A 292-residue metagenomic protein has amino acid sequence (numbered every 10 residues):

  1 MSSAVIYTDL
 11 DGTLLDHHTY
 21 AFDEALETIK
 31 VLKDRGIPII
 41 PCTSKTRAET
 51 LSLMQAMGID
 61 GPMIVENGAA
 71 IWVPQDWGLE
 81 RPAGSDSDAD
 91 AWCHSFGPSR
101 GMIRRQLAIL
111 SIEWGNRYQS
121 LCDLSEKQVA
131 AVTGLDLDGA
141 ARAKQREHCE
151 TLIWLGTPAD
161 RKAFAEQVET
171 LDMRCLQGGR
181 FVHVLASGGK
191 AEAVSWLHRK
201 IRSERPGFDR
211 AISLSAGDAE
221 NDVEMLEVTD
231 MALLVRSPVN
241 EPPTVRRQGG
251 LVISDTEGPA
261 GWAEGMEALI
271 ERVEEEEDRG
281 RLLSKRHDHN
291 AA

Functional and structural regions predicted by a protein language model:
M1, F22, F181-A292: Mg2+-dependent phosphoryl-transfer enzymes with acidic/Ser/Thr/Gly-rich catalytic loops
S2-T19, D222, L226: Asp-based phosphoryl-transfer active-site loop
A4-T8, E24-I37, K200, A211: A short, Lys/Arg-enriched amphipathic alpha-helix followed by its capping loop at the start of a domain
F22-L121, S237: Active-site phosphate-binding/coordination module
E24, E49-S52, Q128, A163 (+2 more regions): Phosphate- and divalent-cation-binding pockets in alpha/beta enzyme and binding domains that engage nucleotide-derived
P38, R174, M231-A232: Residue-level detector of anion-binding/catalytic polar loops
M57-I59, E66-N67, L171, V228-T229 (+1 more regions): Short, structured coil segments at secondary-structure junctions
Q106, L110-L214: Conserved acidic, metal-coordinating active-site core of Asp-based, Mg2+-dependent phosphoryl-transfer enzymes
